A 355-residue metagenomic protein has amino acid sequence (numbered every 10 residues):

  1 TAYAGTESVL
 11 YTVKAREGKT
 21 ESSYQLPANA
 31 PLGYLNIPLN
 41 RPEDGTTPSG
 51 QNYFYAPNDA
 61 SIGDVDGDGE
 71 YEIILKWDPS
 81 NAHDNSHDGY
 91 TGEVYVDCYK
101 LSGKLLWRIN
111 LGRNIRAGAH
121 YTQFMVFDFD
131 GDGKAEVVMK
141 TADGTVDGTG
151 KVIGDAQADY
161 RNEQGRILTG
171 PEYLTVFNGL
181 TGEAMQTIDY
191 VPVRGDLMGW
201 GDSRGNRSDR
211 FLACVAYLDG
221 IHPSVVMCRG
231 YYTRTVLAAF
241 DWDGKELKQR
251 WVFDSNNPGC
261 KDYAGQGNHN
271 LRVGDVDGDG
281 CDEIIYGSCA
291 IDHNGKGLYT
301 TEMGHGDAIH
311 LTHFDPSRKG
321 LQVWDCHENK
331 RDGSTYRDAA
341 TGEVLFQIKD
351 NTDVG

Functional and structural regions predicted by a protein language model:
A2-G355: Beta-propeller-forming repeat regions
